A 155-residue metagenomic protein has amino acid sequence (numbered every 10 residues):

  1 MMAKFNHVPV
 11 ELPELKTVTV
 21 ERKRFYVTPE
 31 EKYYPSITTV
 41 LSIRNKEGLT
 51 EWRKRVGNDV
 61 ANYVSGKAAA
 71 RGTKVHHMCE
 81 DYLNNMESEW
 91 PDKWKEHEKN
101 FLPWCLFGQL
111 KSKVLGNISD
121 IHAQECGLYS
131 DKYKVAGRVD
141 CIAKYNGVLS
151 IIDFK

Functional and structural regions predicted by a protein language model:
M1-A136: Metal-dependent nuclease catalytic cores that hydrolyze phosphodiester bonds in DNA/RNA, characterized by
H76, G137-K155: Conserved catalytic cores of phosphodiester-cleaving nucleases, focusing on short active-site segments
